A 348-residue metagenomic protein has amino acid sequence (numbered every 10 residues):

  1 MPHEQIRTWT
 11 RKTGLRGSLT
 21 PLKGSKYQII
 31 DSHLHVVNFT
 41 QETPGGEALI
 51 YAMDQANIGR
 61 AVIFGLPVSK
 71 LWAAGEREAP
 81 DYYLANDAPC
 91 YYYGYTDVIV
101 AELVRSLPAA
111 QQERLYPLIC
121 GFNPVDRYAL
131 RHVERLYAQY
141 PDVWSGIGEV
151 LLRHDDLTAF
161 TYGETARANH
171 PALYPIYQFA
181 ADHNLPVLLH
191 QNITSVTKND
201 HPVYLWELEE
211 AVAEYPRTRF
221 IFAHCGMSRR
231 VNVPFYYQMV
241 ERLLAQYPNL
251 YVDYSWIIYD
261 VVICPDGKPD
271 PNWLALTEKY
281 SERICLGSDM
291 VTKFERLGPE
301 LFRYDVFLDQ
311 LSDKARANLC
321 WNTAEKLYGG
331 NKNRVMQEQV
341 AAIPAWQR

Functional and structural regions predicted by a protein language model:
M1-S32, Q41, G45-R60, F64 (+2 more regions): Mid-to-C-terminal alpha-helical segments outside catalytic/metal-binding sites
E4-L22, R77-S195: Active-site gating/metal-coordination segments in enzymes
I6, T13, P108, H154 (+1 more regions): Catalytic pocket-lining loop regions of alpha/beta-barrel enzymes, especially the amidohydrolase/enolase/GH5 lineages
G17-P21, E47-Q55, A129-D142, P175-F179 (+3 more regions): Short amphipathic alpha-helices and their capping/turn segments at secondary-structure boundaries
I30-L34, R60-I63, L115-C120, S145-E149 (+4 more regions): Hydrophobic faces of well-ordered beta-strands that scaffold small-molecule active sites in alpha/beta enzyme cores
L34-L107: N-terminal carbohydrate-binding/catalytic regions of secreted carbohydrate-active enzymes
V37-G45, S69-W72, C90-T96, F122-L130 (+6 more regions): Acidic-and-aromatic substrate-binding clefts and catalytic sites of carbohydrate-active enzymes
G46-E47, N86-V104, A129-V133, N169-L173 (+4 more regions): Well-ordered, non-membrane alpha-helical segments in soluble/globular domains
